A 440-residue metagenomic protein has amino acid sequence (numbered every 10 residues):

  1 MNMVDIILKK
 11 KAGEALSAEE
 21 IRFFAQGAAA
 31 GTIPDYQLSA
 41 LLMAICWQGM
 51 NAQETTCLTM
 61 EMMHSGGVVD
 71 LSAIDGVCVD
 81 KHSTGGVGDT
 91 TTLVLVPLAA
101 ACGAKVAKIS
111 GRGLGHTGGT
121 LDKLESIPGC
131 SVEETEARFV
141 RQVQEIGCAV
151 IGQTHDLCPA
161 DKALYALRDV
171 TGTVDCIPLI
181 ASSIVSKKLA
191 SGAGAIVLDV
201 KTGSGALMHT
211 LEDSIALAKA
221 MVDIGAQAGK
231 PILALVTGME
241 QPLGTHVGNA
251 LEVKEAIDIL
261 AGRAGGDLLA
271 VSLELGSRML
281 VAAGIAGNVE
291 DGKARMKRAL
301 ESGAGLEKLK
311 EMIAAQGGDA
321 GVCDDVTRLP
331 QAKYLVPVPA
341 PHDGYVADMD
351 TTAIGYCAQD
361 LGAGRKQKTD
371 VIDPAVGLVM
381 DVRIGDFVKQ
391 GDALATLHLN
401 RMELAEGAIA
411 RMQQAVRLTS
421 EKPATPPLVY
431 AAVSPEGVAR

Functional and structural regions predicted by a protein language model:
M1, K10-A73: N-terminal glycine-rich anion-binding loops that anchor highly charged ligand groups
D5, K10, A15-A18, A28 (+6 more regions): Well-ordered secondary-structure scaffolds
W47, L93-K105, K187-G192, Q227-A228 (+1 more regions): Alpha-helix C-terminal capping segments
G49-S110, L114: Active-site cofactor/substrate anionic-group-binding motifs, chiefly glycine- and Lys/Arg-rich phosphate-binding loops
V87-L95, A100-A101, K108-I109, G115-G118 (+4 more regions): Short glycine/serine/threonine-rich phosphate/pyrophosphate-binding segments that cradle anionic phosphate groups
I109, V143, I151-T154, I184 (+2 more regions): Short beta-strand segments
K123-A149, K219-G225, G229: A glycine-rich helix N-cap at a beta->alpha junction
Q144-A193: Phosphate/diphosphate-binding glycine-rich loops and adjacent basic-rich segments that engage nucleotide
